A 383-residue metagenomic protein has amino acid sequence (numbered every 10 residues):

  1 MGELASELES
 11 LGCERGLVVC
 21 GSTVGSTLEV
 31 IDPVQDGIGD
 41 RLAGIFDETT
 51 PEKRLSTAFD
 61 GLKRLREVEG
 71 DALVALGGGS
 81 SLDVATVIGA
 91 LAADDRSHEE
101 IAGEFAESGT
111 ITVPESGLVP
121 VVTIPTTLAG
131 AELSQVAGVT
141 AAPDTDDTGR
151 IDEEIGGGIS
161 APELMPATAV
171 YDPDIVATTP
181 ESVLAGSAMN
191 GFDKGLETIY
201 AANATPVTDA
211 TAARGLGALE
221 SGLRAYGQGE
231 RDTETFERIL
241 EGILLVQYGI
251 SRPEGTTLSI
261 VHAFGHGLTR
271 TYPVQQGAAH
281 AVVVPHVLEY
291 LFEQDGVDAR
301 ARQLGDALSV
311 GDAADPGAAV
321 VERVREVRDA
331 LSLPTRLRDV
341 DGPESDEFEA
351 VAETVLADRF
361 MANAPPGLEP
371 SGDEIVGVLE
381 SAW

Functional and structural regions predicted by a protein language model:
M1-A72: ATP/NTP phosphate-donor binding region
L4, T27-L28, L55, S80-A85 (+3 more regions): Short glycine/serine/threonine-rich phosphate/pyrophosphate-binding segments that cradle anionic phosphate groups
L17, E163, G305-W383: C-terminal charged capping/lid subdomain of soluble metabolic enzymes
V30-V34, G61-L62, S81-D94, S134-Q135: Short Gly/Thr/Asp-enriched flexible loops that form oxyanion-binding sites at enzyme active sites
G70-I88, T126-E132, P273-V274: Glycine/serine-rich anion-binding loops at beta->alpha junctions that coordinate negatively charged ligand groups
A93, S97-T205, A299-Q303: A glycine/threonine-rich phosphate-anchoring loop and its flanking beta-alpha core in nucleotide/phosphate-binding
A201-A318, E322-R323: Active-site segments that bind and position negatively charged phosphate/pyrophosphate groups
